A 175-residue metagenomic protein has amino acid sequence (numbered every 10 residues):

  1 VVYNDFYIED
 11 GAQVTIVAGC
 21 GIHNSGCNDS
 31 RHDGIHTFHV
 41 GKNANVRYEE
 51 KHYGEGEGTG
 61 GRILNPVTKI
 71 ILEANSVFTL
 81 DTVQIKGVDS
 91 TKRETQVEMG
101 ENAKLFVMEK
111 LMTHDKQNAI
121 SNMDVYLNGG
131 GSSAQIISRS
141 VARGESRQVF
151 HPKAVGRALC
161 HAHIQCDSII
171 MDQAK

Functional and structural regions predicted by a protein language model:
V1-K175: Conserved beta-strand/loop scaffold segments within soluble protein domains that form the structured core and edges
